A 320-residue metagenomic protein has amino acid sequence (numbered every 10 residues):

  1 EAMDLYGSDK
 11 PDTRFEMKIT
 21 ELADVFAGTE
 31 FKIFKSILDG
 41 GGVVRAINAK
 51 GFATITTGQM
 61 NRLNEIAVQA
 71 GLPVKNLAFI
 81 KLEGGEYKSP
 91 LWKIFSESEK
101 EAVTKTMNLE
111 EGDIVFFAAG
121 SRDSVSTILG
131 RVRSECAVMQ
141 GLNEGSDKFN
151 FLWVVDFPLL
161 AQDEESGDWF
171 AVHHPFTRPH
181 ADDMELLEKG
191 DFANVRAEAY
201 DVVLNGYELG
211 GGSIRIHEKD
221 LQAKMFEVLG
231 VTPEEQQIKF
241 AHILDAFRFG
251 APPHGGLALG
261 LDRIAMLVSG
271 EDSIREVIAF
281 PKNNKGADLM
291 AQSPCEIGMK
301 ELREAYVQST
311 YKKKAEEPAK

Functional and structural regions predicted by a protein language model:
E1-K320: Class II aminoacyl-tRNA synthetase catalytic cores and aaRS-like
